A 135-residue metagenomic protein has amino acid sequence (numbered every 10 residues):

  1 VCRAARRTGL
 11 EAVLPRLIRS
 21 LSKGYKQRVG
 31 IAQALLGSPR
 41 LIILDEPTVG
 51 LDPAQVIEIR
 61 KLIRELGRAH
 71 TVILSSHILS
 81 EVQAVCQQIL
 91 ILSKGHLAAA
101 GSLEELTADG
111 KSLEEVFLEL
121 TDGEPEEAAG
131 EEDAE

Functional and structural regions predicted by a protein language model:
V1-V13: Conserved ABC ATPase "signature" region
I31: Hydrophobic anchor residue at the start of the ABC signature
L36-R40: A short, proline-enriched helix->beta-strand linker immediately N-terminal to the Walker B motif in ABC-type P-loop
I42-E46: Catalytic Walker B motif of ABC-type/P-loop ATPase nucleotide-binding domains
V82-A84: A short, surface-exposed alpha-helical micro-motif characterized by mixed small hydrophobic and charged/polar residues
A100-G101: ABC ATPase "signature
